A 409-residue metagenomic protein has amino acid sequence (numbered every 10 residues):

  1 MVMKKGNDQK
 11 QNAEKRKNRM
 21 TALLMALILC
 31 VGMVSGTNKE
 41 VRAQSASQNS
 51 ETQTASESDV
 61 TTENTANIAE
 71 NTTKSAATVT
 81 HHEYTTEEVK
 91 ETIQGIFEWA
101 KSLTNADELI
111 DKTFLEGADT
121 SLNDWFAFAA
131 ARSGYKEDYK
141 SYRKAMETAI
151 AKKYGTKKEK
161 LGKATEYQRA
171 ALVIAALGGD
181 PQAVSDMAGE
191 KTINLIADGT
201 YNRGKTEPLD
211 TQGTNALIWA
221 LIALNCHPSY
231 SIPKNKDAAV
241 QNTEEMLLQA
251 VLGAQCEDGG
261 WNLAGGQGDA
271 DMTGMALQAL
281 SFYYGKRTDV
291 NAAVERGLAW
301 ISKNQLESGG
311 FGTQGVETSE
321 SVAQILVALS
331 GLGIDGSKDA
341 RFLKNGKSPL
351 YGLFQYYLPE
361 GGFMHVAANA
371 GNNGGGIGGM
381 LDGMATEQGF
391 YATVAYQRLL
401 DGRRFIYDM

Functional and structural regions predicted by a protein language model:
M1-N12: Terminal targeting segments of Actinobacterial cell-envelope proteins
K4-G6, K17-A22, G32, G36-M409: Preference for long, amphipathic alpha-helical scaffolds in soluble/luminal domains and all-alpha bundles
L24-A26: Sec-dependent N-terminal signal peptides
